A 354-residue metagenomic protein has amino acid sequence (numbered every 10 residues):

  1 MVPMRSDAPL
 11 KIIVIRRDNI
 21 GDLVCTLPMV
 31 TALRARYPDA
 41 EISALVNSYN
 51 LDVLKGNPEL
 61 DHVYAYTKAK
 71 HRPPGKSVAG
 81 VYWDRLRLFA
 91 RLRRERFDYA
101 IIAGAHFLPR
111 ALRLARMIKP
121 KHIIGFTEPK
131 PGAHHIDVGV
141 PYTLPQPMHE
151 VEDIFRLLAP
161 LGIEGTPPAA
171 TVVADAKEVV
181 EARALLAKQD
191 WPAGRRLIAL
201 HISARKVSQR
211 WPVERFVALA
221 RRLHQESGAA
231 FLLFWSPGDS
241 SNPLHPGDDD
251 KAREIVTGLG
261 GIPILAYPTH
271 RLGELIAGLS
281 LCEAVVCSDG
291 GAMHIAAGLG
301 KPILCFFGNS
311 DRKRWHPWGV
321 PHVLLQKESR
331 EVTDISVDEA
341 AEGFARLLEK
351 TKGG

Functional and structural regions predicted by a protein language model:
M1-G354: Catalytic machinery of carbohydrate-active enzymes, primarily nucleotide-sugar-dependent glycosyltransferases
